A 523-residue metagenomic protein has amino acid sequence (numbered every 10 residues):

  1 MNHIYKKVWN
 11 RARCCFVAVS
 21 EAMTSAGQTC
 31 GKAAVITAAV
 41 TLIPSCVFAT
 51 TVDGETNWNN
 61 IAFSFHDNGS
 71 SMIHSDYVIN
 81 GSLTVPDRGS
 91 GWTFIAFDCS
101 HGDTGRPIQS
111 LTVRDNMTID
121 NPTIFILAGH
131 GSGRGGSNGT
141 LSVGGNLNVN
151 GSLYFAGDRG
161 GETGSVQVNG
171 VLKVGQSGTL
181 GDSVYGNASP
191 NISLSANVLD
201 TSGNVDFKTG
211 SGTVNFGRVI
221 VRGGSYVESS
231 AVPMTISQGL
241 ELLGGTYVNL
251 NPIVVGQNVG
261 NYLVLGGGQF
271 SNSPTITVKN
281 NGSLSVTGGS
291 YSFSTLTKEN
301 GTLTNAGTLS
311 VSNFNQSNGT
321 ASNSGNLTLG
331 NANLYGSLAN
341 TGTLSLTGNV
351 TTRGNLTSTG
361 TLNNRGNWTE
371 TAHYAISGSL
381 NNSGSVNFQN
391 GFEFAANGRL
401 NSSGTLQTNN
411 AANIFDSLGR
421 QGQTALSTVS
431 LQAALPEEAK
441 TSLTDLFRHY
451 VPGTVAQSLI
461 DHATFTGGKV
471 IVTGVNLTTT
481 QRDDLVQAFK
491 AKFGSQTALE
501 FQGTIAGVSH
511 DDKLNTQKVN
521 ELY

Functional and structural regions predicted by a protein language model:
M1-K6: Short acidic, Pro/Gly- and aromatic-enriched capping/linker segments at domain boundaries
V8-F48: Gram-negative bacterial Sec-dependent N-terminal signal peptides
F16, T50-E55, L435-P436, V470 (+1 more regions): N-terminal capping/linker segments that flank leucine-rich repeat
T51-T56, S64-D76, D87-T112, N116-T118 (+6 more regions): Extracellular beta-strand-rich, repetitive "passenger/adhesive" scaffolds that bind or process carbohydrates
K440, T444-V451, A456, I460 (+5 more regions): Residue-level detector of alpha-helical secondary structure
L477-T479, V508: Short, solvent-exposed loop/turn at the beta-strand->alpha-helix junction within individual leucine-rich repeat
Q496-G503: A short amphipathic beta-strand at an alpha->beta junction
D511-Y523: Short, intrinsically disordered, charge-balanced linker/junction segments flanking boundaries in proteins
